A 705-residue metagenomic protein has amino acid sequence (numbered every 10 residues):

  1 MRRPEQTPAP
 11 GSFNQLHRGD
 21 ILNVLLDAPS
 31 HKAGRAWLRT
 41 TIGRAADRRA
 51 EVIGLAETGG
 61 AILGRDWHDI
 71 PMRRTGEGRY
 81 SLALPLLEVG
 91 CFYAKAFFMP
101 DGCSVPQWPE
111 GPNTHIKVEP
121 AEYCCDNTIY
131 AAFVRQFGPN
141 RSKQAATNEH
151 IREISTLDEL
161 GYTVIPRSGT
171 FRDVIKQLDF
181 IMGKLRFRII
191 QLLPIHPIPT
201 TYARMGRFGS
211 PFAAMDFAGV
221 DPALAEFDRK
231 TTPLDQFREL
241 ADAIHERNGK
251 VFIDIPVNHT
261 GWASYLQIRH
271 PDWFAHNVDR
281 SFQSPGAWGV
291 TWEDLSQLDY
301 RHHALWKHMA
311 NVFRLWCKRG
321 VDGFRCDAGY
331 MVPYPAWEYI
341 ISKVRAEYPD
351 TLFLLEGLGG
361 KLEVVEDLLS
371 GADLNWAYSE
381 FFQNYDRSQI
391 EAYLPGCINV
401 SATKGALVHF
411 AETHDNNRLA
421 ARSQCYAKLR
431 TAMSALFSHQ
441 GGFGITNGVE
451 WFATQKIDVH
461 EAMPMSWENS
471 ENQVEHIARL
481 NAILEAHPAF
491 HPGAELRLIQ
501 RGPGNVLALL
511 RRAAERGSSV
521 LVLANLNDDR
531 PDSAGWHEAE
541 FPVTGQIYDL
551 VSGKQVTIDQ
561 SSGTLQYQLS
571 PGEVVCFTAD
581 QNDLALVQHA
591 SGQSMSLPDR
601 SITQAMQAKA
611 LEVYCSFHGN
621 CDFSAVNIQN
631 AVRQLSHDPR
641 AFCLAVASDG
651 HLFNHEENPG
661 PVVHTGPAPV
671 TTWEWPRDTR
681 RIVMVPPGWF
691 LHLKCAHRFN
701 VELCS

Functional and structural regions predicted by a protein language model:
R2-K250, N258-T260, G572, A579-N582 (+3 more regions): N-terminal structural segment of carbohydrate-active enzymes
D27-P29, A36-T40, L526-T544: Surface-exposed beta-strand/loop patches in extracellular or lumenal glycoproteins
R135-P139, E153-R172, A213-L234, W262 (+5 more regions): The substrate-binding groove and active-site-proximal loops of carbohydrate-active enzymes, especially glycoside
T147-E149, I198-A218, V257-A287, S342 (+1 more regions): Aromatic- and acidic-residue-enriched segments that line the glycan-binding/catalytic groove of carbohydrate-active
A241, N311-R314, D322, D327-L407 (+6 more regions): Active-site-proximal helices and loops of the catalytic beta/alpha 8
A263-R319, G329-Y330: Active-site-adjacent "subsite" loops/lids of carbohydrate-active enzymes
G405-E475: Aromatic/acidic polysaccharide-binding cleft in carbohydrate-active enzymes
T454-V520, L526, N630-A631, P639-V662 (+3 more regions): Glycan-recognition and catalytic regions of carbohydrate-active enzymes
